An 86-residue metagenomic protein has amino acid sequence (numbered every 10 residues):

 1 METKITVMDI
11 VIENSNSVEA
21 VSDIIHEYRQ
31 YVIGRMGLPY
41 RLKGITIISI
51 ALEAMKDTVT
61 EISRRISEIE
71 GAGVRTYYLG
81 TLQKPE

Functional and structural regions predicted by a protein language model:
M1-E86: Long, contiguous binding/interaction regions
